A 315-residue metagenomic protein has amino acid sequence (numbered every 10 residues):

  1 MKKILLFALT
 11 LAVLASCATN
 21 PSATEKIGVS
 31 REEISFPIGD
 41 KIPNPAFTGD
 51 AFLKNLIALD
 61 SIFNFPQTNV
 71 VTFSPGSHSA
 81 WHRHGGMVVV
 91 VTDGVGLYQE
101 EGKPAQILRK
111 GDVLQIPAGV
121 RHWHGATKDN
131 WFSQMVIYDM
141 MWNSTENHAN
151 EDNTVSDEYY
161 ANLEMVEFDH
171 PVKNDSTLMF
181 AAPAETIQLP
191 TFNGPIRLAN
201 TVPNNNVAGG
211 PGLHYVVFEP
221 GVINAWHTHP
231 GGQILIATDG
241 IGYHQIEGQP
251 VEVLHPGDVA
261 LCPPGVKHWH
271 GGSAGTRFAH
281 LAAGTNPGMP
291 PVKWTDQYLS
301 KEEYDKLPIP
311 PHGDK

Functional and structural regions predicted by a protein language model:
M1-K26: Bacterial Sec-dependent N-terminal signal peptides
N20-F65, E146-G210, V292-K315: A short, N-terminal "cap"/entry segment at the start of jelly-roll beta-barrel domains of the cupin/DSBH fold
L53-N55, T68-V70, V88, A105-I107 (+6 more regions): Conserved hydrophobic/aromatic beta-strand scaffold that supports enzyme active sites
Q67-H84, R197, G212-H229: Conserved short histidine dyad/triad with adjacent acidic residue
H82-K110, V120, I223, T228-P256 (+1 more regions): A short beta-strand-loop-beta hairpin characteristic of the jelly-roll/cupin
K110, A118-T145, Y243, P256 (+1 more regions): Ligand-binding loop in jelly-roll beta-barrel domains
